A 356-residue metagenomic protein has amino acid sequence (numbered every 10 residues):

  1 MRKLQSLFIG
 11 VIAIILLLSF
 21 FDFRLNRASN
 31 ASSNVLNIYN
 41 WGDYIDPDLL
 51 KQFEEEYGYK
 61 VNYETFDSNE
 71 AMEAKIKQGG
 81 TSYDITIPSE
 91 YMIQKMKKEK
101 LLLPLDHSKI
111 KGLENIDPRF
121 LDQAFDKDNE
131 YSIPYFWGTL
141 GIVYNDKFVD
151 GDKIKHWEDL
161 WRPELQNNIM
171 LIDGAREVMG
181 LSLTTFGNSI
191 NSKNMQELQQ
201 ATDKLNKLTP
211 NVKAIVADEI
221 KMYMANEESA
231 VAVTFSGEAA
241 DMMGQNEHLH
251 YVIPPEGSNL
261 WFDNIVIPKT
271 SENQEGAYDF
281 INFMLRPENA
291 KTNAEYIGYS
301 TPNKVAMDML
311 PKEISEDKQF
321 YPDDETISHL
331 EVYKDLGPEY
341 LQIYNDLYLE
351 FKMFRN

Functional and structural regions predicted by a protein language model:
F8-F20: Hydrophobic membrane-insertion alpha-helices, especially the h-region of bacterial N-terminal signal peptides
F20-K95: Early extracytoplasmic/lumenal segment of secretory-pathway proteins
S82, I87-N211, I215-E228: Extracytoplasmic ligand-binding site segments that recognize negatively charged/polar headgroups
M92-K95, A225-N226, A230-H248: A ligand-binding cleft/hinge motif common to bilobed small-molecule-binding domains
K97-P104, D126-E130, M242-I253, S315-K318: Ligand-binding "clamshell"
N115, L198-K207, Q245-K269: Periplasmic-binding protein-like
P268-S328: Mature extracytoplasmic/periplasmic domains
D324-N356: Conserved C-terminal helix/tail region of periplasmic/extracytoplasmic solute-binding proteins
